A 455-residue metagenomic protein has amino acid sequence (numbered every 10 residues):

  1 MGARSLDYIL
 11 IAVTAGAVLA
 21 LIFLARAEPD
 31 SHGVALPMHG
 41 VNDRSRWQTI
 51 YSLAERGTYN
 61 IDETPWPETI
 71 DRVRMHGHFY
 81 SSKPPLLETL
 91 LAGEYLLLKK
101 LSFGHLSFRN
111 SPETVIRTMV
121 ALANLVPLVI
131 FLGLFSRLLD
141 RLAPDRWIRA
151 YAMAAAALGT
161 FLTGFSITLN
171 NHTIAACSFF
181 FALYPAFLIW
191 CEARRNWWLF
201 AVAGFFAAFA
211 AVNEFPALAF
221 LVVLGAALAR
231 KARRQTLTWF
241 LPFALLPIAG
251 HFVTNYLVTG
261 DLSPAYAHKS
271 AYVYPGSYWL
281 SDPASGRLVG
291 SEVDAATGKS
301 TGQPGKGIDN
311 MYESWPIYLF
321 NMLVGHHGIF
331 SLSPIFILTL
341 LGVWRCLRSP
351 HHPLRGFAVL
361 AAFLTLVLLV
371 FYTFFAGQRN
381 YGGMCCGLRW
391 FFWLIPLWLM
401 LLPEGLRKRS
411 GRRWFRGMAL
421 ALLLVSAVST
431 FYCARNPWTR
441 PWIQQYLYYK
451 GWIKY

Functional and structural regions predicted by a protein language model:
M1, D7-A15, F205, L241-A249 (+2 more regions): Signature aromatic-anchored transmembrane alpha helix within multi-pass, membrane-resident enzymes that catalyze glycan
M1-D30, M38, V120, I130 (+4 more regions): Start-transfer (signal-anchor) and selected internal transmembrane alpha helices of multi-pass inner/ER membrane
G2, L134, G225-A229, Y318-N321 (+3 more regions): Hydrophobic, aromatic-rich transmembrane alpha-helices and their immediate juxtamembrane boundary segments
R4, L188-R195, A219-V253, L340-P353 (+1 more regions): Perimembrane helix-loop-helix junctions
I50, A152-M153, A157, T163 (+4 more regions): Membrane-interface alpha helices of multi-pass inner-membrane proteins
F103-S111, I130-G159, A176-C177, A193-L199: Transmembrane-helix signature of polytopic, membrane-embedded enzymes that assemble or transfer cell-envelope glycans
I174-A193, L199-A207, V223-L224, L397 (+1 more regions): Specific aromatic-rich, kink-prone transmembrane helix
Q235-G342, A362-Y372, V425-N436: Membrane-lumen/periplasm interface segments of specific transmembrane helices in polyprenyl phosphate-linked
